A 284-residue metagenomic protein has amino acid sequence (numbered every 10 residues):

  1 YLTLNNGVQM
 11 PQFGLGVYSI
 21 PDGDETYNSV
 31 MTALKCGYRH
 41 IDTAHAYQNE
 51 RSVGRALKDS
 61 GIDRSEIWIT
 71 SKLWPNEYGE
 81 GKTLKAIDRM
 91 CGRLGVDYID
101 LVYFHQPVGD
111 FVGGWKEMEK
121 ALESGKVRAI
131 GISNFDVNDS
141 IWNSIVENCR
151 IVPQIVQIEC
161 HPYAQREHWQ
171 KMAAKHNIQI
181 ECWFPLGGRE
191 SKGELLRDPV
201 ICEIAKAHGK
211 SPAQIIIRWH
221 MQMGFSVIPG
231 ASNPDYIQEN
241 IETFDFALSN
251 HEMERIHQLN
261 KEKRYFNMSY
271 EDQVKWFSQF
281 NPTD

Functional and structural regions predicted by a protein language model:
Y1-I67, K120, L186-G188, P282-D284: N-terminal binding-site loop/beta-alpha segment at the start of enzyme catalytic domains that lines or forms
Y1-L2, R51-K58, A86-R89, D139-S144 (+1 more regions): Alpha-helical scaffolding within the catalytic cores of extracellular/periplasmic polymer-degrading hydrolases
I20-D24, D42-S52, N76-G81, Q106-F111 (+2 more regions): Acidic-and-aromatic substrate-binding clefts and catalytic sites of carbohydrate-active enzymes
P21-L34, G79-L94, G113, S140-N143 (+1 more regions): Short, acidic/polar
Y38, V96-I99, V127, P153: A structural motif
R64-E77, Y98-P107, Q157: A short, structured active-site edge motif that brings together acidic residues
T83-Y103, K120-S124: CE4/NodB-like, metal-dependent polysaccharide N-deacetylase domain that modifies extracellular/periplasmic N-acetylated
Q106-D284: Beta/alpha (TIM)-barrel catalytic core signal, keyed to glycine-rich beta->alpha loops juxtaposed to Asp/Glu that bind
